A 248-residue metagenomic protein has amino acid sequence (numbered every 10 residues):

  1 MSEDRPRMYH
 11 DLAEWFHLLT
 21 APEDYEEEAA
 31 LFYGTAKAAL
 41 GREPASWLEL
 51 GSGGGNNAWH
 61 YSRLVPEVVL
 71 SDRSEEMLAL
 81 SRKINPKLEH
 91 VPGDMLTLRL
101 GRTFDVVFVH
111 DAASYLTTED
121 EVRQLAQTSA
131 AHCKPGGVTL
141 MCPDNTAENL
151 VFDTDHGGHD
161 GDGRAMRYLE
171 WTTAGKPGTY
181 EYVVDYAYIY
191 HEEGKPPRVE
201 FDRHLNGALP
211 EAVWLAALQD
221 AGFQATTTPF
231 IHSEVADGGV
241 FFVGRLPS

Functional and structural regions predicted by a protein language model:
M1-A45: Conserved class I S-adenosyl-L-methionine
L48, G54-T97: Class I SAM-dependent methyltransferase SAM/SAH-binding core
R99-V107: A short acidic, Gly/Pro-enriched loop at the edge of an enzyme's catalytic core that lines a small-molecule cofactor
V109-A112: A short beta-strand submotif of the Rossmann-like class I SAM-dependent methyltransferase core that lines
S114-T118: A short His-aromatic
R123-P135: A short glycine-rich, Lys/Arg-flanked "PGG" loop and its adjoining helix->strand segment in the class I
L140-A212: SAM-dependent methyltransferase
L205-S248: C-terminal lobe and adjacent flexible extensions of AdoMet/dcAdoMet transferase-like proteins
